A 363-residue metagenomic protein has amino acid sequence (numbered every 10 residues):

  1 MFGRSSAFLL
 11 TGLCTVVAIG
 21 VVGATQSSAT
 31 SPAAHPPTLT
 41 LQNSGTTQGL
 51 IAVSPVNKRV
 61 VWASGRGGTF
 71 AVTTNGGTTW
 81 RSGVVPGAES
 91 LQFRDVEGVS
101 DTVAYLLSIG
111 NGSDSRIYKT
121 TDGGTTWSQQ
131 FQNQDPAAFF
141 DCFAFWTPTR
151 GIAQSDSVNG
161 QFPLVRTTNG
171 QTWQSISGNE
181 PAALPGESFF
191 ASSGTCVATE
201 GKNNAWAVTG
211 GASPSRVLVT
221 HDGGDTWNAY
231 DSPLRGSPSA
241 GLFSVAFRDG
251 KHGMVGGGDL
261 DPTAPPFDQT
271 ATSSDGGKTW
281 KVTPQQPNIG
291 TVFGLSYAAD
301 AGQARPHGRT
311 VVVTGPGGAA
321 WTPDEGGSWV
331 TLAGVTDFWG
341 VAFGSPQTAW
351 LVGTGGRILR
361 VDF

Functional and structural regions predicted by a protein language model:
M1-L10: Bacterial N-terminal signal peptides that target proteins for export
T11-G20: Bacterial N-terminal signal peptides
I19-H35: C-terminal region of N-terminal signal peptides and the immediate post-cleavage residues of exported proteins
P32-F363: Residue-level hotspots at or immediately adjacent to binding/recognition sites across diverse folds
